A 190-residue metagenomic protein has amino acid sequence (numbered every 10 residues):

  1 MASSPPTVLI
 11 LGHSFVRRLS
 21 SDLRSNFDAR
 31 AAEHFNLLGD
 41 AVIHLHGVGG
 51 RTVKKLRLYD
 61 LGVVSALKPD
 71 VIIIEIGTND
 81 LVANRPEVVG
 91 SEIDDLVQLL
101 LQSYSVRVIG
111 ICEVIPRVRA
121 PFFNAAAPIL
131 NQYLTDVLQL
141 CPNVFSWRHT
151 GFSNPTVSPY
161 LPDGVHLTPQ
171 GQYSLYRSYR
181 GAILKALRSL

Functional and structural regions predicted by a protein language model:
A2-D95, V118-P128: Conserved SGNH/GDSL esterase-like catalytic core that processes O-acyl groups on lipids and polysaccharides
L9, H44, G110-C112, F145-W147: Hydrophobic/aromatic beta-strand patches that form the interior of the parallel beta-sheet core in alpha/beta enzyme
A66-L67, Q102-S103, L140: Alpha-helix C-cap/termination motif
E75, C112-E113: Alpha/beta-hydrolase-fold catalytic nucleophile elbow
T78, I115-P116, F152-S153: Active-site-proximal loop/turn and secondary-structure-junction residues that shape catalytic pockets, frequently
L99: Catalytic phosphate/metal-binding cores of nucleic-acid and nucleotide-processing enzymes, i.e., regions that mediate
Y104-I109: A short helix->loop->beta-strand "cap" motif at the edges of active sites that frequently abuts
R119-L190: Catalytic His-Asp segment of secreted/periplasmic serine-dependent ester chemistry enzymes
